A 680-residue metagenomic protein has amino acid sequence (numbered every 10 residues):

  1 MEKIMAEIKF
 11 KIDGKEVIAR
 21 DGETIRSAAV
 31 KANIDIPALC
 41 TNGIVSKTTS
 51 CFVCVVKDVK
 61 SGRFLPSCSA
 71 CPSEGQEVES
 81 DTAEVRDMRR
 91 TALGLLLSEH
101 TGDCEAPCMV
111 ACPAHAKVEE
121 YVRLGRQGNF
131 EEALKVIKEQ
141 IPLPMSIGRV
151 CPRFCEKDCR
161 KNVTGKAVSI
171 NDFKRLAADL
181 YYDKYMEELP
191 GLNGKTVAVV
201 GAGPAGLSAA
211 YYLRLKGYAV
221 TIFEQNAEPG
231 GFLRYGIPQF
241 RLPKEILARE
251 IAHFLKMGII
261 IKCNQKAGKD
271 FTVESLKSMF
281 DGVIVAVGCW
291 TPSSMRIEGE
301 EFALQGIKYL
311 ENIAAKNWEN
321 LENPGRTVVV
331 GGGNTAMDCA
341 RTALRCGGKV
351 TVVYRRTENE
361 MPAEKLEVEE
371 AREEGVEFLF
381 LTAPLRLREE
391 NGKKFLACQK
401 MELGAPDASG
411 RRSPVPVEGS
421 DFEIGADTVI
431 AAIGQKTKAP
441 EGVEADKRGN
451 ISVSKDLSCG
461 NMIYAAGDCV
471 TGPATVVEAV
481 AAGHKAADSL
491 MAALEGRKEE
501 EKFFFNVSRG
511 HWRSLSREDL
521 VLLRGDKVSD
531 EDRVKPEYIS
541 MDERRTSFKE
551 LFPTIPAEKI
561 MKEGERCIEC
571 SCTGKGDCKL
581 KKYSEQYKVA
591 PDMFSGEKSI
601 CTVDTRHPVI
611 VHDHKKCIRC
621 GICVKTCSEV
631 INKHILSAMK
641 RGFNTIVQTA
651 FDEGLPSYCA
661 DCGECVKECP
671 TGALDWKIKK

Functional and structural regions predicted by a protein language model:
E2-V110, E119, R123, Q127-E131 (+2 more regions): Signature of N-terminal electron-transfer/Fe-S-associated modules in redox systems
E7-I8, T24, K31-I34, V53-D58 (+13 more regions): Iron-sulfur cluster-binding cysteine motifs and their immediate structural context in ferredoxin-like electron-transfer
F10-I12, E16, I36-S46, L93-A111 (+15 more regions): Ferredoxin-like iron-sulfur electron-transfer modules
F173-P190, A252-K269, P292-C346, D446-Y464: Glycine-rich dinucleotide-binding loop and its adjacent helix/turn
T196-T221, A336-L344: N-terminal Rossmann-like FAD-binding beta1-loop-alpha1 element of flavoenzymes
A219-I222, N226-M257, I261, E311 (+3 more regions): Rossmann-like dinucleotide-binding cores of NAD(P)H-dependent redox enzymes
E301-G325, P406-A481, L522: FAD-site-proximal beta/loop scaffold in flavoenzymes
C339, C469-G496: A conserved FAD-binding loop/helix module that cradles the flavin
